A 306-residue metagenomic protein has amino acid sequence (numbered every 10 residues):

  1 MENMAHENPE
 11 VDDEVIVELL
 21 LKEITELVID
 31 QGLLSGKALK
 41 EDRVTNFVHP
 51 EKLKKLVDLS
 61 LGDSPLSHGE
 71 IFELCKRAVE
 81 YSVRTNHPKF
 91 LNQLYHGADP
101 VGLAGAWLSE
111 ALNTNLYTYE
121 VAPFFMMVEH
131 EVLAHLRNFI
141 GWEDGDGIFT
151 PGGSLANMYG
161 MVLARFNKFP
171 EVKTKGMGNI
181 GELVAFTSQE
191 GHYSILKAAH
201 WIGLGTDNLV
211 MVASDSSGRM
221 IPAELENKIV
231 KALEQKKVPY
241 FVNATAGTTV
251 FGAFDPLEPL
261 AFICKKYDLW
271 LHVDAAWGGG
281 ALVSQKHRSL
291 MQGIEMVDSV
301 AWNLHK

Functional and structural regions predicted by a protein language model:
E2-D144: N-terminal entrance/gating region of PLP-dependent enzymes' catalytic architecture
L19-L33, E73-E80, M126, H130-N138 (+8 more regions): A broad, structural surface signal
I24, V28, C75, L108 (+4 more regions): Generic hydrophobic, helix-prone segments enriched in Leu/Val/Ile
F124-F125, G147-S154, T187-S188, T245: Active-site nucleophile and cofactor-binding loops and adjacent substrate-binding regions of central metabolic enzymes
L136-V162, V210-V212: Short loop-beta-helix segment that forms the pyridoxal 5′-phosphate
A156, L163-K306: Conserved PLP-enzyme active-site core in the AAT-like
